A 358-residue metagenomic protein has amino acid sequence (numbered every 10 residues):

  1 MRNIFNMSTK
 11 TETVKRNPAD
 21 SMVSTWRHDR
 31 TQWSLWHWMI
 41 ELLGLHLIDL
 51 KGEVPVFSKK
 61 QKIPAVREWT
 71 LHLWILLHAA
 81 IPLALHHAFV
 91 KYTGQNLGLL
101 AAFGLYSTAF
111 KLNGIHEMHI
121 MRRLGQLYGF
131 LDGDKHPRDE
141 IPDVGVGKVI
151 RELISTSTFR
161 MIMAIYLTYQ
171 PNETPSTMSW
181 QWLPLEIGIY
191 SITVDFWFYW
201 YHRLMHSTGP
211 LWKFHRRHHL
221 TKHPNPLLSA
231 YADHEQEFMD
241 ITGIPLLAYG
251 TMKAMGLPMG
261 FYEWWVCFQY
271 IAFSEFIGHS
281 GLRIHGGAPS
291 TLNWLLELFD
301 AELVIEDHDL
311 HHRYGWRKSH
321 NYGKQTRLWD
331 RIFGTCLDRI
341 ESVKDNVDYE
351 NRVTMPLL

Functional and structural regions predicted by a protein language model:
M1-R216, L220-P258, N321-L358: Non-catalytic, topology-defining segments of multipass membrane proteins
L257-N346: C-terminal transmembrane module of eukaryotic multi-pass membrane proteins
